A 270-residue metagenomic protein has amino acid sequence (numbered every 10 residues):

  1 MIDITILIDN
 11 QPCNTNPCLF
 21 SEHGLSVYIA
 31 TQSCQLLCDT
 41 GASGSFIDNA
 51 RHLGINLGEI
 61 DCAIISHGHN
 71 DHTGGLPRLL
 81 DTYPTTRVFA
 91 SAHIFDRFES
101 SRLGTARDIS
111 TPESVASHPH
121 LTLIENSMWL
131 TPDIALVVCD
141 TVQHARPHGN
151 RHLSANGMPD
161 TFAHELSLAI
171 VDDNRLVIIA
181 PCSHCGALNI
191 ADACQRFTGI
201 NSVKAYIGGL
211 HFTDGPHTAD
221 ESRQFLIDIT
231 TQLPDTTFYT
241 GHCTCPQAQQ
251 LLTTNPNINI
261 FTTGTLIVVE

Functional and structural regions predicted by a protein language model:
M1-D9, W129-V137: N-terminal amphipathic/basic leader segments beginning at the initiator methionine
I2-L53, T161, E165-A180: Conserved beta-strand hairpin/beta-sheet module of binuclear metal-dependent hydrolase folds, prominently
D9-Q11, T40-S43, G68, H93-I94 (+4 more regions): Active-site metal-binding loops of divalent metal-dependent hydrolases
I29, D39, A50, H67 (+4 more regions): Divalent metal-coordination and catalytic microenvironments
E59-N126, I134-A135, D140-P147, T231-T237: Active-site HxH/HxHxD metal-binding segment of metal-dependent hydrolases
H69-H72, T161-S167, V171-T263: Cap/insert and terminal regions of metallo-dependent hydrolase folds
H118-T122, D133, T254-T262: Active-site regions of enzymes building and remodeling cell-envelope glycoconjugates
Q143-G149, M158-P159, S167: Active-site rim beta-loop-alpha module in soluble metabolic enzymes
